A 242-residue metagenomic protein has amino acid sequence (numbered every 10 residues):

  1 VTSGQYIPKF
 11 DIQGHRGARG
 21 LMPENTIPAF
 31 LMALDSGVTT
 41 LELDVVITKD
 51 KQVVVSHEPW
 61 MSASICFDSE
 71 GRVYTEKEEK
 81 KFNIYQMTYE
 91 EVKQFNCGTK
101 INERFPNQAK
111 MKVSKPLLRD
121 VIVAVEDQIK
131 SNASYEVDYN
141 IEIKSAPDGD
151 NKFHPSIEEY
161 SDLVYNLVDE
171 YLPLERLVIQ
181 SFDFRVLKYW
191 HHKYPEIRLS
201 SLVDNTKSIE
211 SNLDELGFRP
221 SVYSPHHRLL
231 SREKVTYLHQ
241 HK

Functional and structural regions predicted by a protein language model:
V1-K242: Phosphate-group recognition and catalysis centered on beta-loop-alpha active-site segments
